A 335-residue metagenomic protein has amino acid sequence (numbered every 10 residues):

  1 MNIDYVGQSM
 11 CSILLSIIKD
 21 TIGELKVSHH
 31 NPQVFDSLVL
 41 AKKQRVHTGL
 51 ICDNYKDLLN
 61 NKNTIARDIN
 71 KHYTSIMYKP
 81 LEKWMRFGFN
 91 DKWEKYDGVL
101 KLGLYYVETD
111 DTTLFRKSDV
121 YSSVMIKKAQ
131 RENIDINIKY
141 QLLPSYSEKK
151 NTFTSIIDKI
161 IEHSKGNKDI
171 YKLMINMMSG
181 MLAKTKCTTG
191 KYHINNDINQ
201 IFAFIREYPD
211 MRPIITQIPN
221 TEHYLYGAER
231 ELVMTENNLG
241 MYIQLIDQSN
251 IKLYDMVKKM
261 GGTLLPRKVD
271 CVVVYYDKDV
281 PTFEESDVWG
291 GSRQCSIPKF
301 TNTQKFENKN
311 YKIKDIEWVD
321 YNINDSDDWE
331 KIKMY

Functional and structural regions predicted by a protein language model:
M1-Y335: Conserved acidic
